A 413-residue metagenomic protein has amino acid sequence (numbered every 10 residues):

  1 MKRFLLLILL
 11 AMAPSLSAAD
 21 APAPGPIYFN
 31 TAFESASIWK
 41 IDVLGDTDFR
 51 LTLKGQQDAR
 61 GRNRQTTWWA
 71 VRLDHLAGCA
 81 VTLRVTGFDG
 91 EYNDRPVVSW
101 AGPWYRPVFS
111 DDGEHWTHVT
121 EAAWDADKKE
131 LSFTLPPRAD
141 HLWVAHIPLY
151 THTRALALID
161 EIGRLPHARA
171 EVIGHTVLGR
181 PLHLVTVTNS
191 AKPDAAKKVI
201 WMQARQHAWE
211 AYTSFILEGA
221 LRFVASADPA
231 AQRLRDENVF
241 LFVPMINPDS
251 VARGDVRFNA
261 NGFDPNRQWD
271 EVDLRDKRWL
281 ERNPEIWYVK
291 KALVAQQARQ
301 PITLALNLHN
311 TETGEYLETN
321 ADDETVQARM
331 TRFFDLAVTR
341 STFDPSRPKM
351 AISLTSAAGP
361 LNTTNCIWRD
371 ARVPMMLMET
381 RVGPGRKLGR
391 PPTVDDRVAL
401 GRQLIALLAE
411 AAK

Functional and structural regions predicted by a protein language model:
K2-L7, M350-A351: Sec-dependent signal peptide recognition, specifically the positively charged N-region followed immediately by
L5-S15: Bacterial N-terminal signal peptides
D20-R138, L142: Extreme N-terminal flexible tails
L51, N63-Q65, K277-Y288, R329 (+1 more regions): Soluble or luminal CAZymes and related metallo-dependent hydrolases
H75-A77, G87, P148, T188 (+2 more regions): A mature extracytoplasmic/lumenal domain signature
A122-T176, K192: Extended acidic/polar, glycine-enriched regions that form or flank non-catalytic beta-rich accessory modules
V144, N266, Y316-E324, S353 (+1 more regions): Active-site-adjacent mobile loop/cap segments within catalytic or ligand-binding domains
H167-N189, P193-R347, L377-T380, P384: Active-site/substrate-binding loop(s) of hydrolase catalytic cores
